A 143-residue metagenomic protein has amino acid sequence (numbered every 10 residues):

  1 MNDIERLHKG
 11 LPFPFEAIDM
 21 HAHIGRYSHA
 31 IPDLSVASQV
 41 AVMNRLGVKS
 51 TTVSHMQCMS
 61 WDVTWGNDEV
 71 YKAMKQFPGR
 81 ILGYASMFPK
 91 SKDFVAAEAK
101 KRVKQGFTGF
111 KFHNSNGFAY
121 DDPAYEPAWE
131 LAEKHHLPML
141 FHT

Functional and structural regions predicted by a protein language model:
M1-D68, G109: An N-terminally biased module of ancient metal coordination in phosphate/nucleic-acid-related enzymes
K49-S50, W61-T143: Active-site gating/metal-coordination segments in enzymes
